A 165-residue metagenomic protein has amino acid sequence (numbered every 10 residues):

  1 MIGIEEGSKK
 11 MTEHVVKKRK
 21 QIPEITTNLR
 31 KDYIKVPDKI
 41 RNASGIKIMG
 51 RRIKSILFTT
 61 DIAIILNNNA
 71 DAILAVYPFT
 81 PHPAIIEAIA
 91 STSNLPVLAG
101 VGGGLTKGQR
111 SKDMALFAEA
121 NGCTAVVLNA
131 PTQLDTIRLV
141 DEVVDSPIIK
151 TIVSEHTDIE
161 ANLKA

Functional and structural regions predicted by a protein language model:
I2-V97, T106-Q109, A120: Conserved N-terminal beta1-alpha1 strand-loop-helix module at the mouth
V16-K20, G45-I46, A120-V127, D145-S154: Short secondary-structure transition/capping segments
I65-N69, D113-V127, L163-A165: Structural recognition of alpha->loop->beta junctions
D71-L74, P96-L98, T124-V127, P147-T151 (+1 more regions): Structural preference for beta-strand elements that scaffold enzyme active sites
Y77-T92, T106-S111, N129-D145, E155-N162: Active-site-adjacent beta->alpha loops and helix N-cap segments on the catalytic face of soluble alpha/beta enzymes
